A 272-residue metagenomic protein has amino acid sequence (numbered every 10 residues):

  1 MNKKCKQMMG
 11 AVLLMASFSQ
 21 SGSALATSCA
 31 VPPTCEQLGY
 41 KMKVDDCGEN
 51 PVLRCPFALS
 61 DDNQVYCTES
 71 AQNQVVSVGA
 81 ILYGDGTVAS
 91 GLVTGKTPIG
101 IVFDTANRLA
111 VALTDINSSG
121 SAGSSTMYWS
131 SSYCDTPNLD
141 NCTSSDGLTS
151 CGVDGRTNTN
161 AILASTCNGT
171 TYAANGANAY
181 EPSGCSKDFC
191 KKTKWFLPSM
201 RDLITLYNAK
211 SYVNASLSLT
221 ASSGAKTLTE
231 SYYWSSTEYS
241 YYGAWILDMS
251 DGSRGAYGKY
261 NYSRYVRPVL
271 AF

Functional and structural regions predicted by a protein language model:
N2-M9: Bacterial N-terminal signal peptides that target proteins for export
G10-A11, S23: N-terminal targeting leaders of exported, membrane, and organelle-targeted proteins
A16-A24: C-terminal segment of classical bacterial N-terminal signal peptides
A26-K191, Y260-F272: Short, compositionally biased
T27, V31-T34, M200-F272: C-terminal, surface-exposed recognition/capping segments
A58, L197-P198: Short beta-strand motif characteristic of blades in beta-propeller domains
K194: Mobile, glycine-rich extracellular loop/lid and propeptide segments that shape or gate substrate/ligand access
